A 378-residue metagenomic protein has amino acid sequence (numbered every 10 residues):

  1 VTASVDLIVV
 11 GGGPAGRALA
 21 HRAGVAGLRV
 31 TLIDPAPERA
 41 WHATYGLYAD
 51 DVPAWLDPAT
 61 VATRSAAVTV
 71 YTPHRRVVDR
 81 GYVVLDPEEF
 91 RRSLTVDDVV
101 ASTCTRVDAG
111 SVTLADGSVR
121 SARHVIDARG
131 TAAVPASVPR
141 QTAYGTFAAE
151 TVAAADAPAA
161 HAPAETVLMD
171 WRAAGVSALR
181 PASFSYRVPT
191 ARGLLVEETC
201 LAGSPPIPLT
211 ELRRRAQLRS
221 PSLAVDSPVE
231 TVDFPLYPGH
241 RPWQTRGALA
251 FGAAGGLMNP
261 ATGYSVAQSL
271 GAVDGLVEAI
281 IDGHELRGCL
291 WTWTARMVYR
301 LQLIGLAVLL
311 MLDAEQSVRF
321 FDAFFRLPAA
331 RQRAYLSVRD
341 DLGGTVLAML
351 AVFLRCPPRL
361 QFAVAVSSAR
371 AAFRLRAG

Functional and structural regions predicted by a protein language model:
V1-D6: Extreme N-terminal leader/targeting segments of oxidoreductases
I8-P14, R22-T44: Glycine-rich FAD pyrophosphate-binding loop
L47-A109: A conserved beta-strand/loop capping segment in the N-terminal third of enzymes that catalyze redox or closely related
D98-S227, L236-Q244, G256: Predominantly flavin-linked oxidoreductase catalytic cores and closely associated redox partners
L179-A182, D233-A250, Y299-R300, L309-E315: FAD-binding beta-loop-beta segment adjacent to the flavin cofactor pocket
P205-D233, G271-W293: Flavin-binding catalytic cores
G239-G305: Conserved mid-domain beta->alpha element of the FAD-binding
E278-G378: Long, low-complexity C-terminal extensions of enzymes
